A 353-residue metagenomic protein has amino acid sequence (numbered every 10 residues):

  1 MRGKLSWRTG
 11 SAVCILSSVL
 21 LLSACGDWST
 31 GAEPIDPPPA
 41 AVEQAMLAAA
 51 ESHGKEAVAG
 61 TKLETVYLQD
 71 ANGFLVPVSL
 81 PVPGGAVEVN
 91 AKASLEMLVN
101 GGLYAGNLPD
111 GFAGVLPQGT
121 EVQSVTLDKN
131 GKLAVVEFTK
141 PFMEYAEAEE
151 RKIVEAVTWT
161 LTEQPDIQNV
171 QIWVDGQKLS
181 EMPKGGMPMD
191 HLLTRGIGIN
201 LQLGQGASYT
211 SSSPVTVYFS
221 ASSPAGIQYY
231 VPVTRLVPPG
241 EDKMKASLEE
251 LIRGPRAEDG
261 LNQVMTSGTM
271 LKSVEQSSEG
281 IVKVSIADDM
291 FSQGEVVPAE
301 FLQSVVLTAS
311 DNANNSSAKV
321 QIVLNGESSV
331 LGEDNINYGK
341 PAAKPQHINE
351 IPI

Functional and structural regions predicted by a protein language model:
R2-I353: Bimodal "functional hotspot" detector
